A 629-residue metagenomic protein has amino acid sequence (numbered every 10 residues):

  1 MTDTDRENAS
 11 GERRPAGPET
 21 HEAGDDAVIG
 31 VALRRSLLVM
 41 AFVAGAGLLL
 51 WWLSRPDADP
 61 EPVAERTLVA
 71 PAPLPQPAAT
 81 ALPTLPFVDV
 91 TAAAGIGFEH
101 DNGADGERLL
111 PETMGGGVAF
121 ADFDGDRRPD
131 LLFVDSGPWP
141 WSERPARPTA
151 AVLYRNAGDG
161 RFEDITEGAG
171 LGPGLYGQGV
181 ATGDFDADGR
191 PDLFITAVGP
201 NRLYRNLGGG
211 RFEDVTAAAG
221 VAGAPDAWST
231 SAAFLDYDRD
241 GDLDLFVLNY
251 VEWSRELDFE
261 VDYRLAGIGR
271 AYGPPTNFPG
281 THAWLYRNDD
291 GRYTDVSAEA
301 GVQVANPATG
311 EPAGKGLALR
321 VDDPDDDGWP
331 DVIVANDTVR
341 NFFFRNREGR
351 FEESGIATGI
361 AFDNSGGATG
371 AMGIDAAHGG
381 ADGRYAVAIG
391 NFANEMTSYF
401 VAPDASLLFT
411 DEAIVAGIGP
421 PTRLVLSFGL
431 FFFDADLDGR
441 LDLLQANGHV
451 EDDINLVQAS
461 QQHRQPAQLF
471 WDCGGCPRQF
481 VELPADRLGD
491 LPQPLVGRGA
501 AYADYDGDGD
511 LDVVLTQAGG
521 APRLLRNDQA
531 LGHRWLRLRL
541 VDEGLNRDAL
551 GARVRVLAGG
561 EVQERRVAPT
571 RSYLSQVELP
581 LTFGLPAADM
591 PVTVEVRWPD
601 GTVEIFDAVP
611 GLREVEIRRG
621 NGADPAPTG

Functional and structural regions predicted by a protein language model:
D3, G17-V39, G45-A58, P83-P86 (+5 more regions): Gly/Ser/Thr/Pro-enriched helix-cap/hinge segments flanking short amphipathic alpha-helices
S54-P77: Ser/Thr/Pro/Gly-rich low-complexity linker/stalk segments immediately outside membranes or between
E61-R66, V134-P148, N249-F278, Q445-Q462: Short, conserved, GDST-rich strand-edge loop motifs in beta-rich repeat architectures
T80-V88, S142-I165, P200-V215, D258-G267 (+6 more regions): Beta-propeller blade repeat segments, especially FG-GAP/WD-type strand-to-loop junctions in 6- to 7-bladed propeller
F87, R128-D135, D188-A197, L245-N249 (+5 more regions): Hydrophobic beta-strand segments that make up the repeating blades of beta-propeller and related beta-repeat
I96-G117, A169-A181, G220-A233, F278-P279 (+7 more regions): Repeat-based blade/solenoid architectures
G115-G125, R155, Y176-P191, R205 (+8 more regions): Beta-propeller blade termini
I165-T182, T196-Y237, V247-T276, G280-H282 (+1 more regions): Asp-box/WD-like beta-propeller blade repeats and closely related beta-sheet repeat scaffolds
